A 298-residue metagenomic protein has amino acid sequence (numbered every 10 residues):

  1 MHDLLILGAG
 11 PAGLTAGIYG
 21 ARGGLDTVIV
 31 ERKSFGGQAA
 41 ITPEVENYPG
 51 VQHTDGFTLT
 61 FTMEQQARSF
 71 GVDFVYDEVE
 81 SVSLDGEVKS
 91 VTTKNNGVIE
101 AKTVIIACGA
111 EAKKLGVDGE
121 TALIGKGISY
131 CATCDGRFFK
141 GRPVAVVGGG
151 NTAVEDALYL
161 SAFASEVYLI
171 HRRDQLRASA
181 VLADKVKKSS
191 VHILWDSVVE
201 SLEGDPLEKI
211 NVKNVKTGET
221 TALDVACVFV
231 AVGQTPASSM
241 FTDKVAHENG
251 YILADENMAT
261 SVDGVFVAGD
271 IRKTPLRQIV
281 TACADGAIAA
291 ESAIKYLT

Functional and structural regions predicted by a protein language model:
M1-D3, Y76, K140-R142, D196 (+1 more regions): Phosphate-coordination loops involved in phosphoryl transfer and adenosine-cofactor binding
H2-F70, R142, T152-S179: Beta1-alpha1 glycine-rich phosphate/pyrophosphate-binding loop at the start of Rossmann-like nucleotide-binding domains
G8-G13, G109, G148-G150, G269: Conserved phosphate-binding and hydrolysis motifs of nucleotide-dependent enzymes
Q38, K114-L115, V154-E155, R177 (+3 more regions): Glycine/Thr-rich phosphate-binding loops of Rossmann-like dinucleotide-binding domains
A67-T93, V98-E100, A162-E256, K295-T298: A Rossmann-like FAD-binding core segment of flavoenzymes
F74-F138: Glycine/small-residue-rich loop that forms an oxyanion/phosphate-binding "nest" at active or ligand-binding sites
E111, G116, A122-F138, V232-T281 (+2 more regions): FAD-site-proximal beta/loop scaffold in flavoenzymes
